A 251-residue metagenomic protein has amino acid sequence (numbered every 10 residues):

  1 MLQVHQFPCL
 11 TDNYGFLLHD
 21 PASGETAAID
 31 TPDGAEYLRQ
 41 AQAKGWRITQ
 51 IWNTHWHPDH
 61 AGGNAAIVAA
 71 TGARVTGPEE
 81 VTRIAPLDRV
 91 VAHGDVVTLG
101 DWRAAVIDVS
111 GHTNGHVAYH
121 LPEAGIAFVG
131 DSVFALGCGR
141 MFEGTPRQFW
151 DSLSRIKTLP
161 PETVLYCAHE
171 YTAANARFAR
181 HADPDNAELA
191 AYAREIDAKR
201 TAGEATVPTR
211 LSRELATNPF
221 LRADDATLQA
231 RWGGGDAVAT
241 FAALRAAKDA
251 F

Functional and structural regions predicted by a protein language model:
M1-K44, A118-G130: Conserved beta-strand hairpin/beta-sheet module of binuclear metal-dependent hydrolase folds, prominently
T11, T26, D33-D108, G125 (+1 more regions): Active-site HxH/HxHxD metal-binding segment of metal-dependent hydrolases
L17, V96-P122, I126-A127, T158: Core dinuclear metal-dependent hydrolase active-site scaffold
L18, D30, H55, I67 (+7 more regions): Divalent metal-coordination and catalytic microenvironments
T31-P32, W56, E80-V81, H112-T113 (+4 more regions): Active-site metal-binding loops of divalent metal-dependent hydrolases
L121, V129, P161-T172: Anionic-ligand binding patches
G137-T163: Active-site-adjacent loop/tail segments of enzyme domains
S154-V164, A173-F251: Accessory terminal helices/loops
